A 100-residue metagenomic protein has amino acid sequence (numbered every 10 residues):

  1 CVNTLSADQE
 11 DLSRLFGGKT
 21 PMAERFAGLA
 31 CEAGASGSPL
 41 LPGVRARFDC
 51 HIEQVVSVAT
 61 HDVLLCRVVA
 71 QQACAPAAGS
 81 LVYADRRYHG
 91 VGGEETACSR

Functional and structural regions predicted by a protein language model:
C1-R100: Basic, polyanion-binding surface patches
